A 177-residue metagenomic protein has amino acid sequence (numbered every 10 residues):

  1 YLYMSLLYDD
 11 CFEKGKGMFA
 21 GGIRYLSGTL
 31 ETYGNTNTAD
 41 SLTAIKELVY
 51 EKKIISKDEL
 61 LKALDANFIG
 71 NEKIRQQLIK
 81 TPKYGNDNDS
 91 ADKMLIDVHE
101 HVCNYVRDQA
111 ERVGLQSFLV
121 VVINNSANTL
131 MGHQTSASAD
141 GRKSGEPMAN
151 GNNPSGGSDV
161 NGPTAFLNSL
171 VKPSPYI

Functional and structural regions predicted by a protein language model:
Y1-I177: Acidic, glycine-enriched catalytic cores built around paired aspartates
